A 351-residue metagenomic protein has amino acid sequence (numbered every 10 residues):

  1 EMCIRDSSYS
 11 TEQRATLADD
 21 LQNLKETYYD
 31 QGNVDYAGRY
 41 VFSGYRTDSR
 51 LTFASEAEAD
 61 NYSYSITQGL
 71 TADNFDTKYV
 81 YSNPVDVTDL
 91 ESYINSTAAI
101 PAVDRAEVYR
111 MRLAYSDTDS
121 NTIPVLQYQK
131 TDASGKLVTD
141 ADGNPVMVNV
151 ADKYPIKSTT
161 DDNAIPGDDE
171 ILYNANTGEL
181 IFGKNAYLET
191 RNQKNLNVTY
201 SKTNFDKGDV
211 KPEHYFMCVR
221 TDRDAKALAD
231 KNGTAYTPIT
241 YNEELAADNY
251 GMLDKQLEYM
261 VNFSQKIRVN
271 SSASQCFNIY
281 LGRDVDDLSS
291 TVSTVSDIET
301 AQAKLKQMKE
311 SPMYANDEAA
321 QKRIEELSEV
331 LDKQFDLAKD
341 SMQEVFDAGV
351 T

Functional and structural regions predicted by a protein language model:
E1-A54, E318-T351: Amphipathic alpha-helical polymerization modules
M2, L126, G135, G143 (+2 more regions): Short low-polarity hydrophobic stretches
D19-L21, T159-D161, L245-D248: A short linear-motif detector with a strong N-terminal bias
V34, D132, D140, N174-A175 (+1 more regions): Acidic surface patches and DE-rich sequence motifs
R50-P166, G208-G233: Extended beta-strand solenoid/passenger and fiber regions
E56-F75, I171-V350: Polar, low-complexity export/assembly segments characteristic of proteins that are secreted or assemble on the cell
